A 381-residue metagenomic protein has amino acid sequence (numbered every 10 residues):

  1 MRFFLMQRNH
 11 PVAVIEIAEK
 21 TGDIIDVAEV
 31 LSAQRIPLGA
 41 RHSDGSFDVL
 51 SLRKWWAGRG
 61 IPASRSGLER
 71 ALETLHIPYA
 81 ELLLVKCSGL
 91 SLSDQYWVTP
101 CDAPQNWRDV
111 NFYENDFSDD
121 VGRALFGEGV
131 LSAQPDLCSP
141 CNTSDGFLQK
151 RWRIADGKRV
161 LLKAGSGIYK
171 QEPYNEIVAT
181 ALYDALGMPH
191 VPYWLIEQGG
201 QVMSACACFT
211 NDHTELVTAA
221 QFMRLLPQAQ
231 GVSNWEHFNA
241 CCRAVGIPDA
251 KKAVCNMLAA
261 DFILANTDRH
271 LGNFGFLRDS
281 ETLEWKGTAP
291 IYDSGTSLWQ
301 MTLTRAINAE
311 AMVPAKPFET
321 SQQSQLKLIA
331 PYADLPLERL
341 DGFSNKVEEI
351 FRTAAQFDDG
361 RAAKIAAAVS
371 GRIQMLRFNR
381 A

Functional and structural regions predicted by a protein language model:
M1-A259, I263-A265, L277-A381: Phosphate/dinucleotide-binding and metal-coordinating scaffold of catalytic cores in nucleotide-dependent enzymes
H270, G275-L277: Conserved protein-kinase catalytic-loop segment immediately C-terminal to the catalytic Asp of the HRD motif
